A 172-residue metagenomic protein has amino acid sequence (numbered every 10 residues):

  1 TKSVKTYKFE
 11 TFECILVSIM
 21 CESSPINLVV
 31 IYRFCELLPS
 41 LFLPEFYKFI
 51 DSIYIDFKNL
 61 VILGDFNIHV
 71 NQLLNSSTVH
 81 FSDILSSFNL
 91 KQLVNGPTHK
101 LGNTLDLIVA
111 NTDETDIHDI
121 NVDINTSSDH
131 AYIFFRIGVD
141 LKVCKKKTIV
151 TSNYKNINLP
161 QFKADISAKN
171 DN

Functional and structural regions predicted by a protein language model:
T1-S24, N121-D123: Structured beta-strand-rich core segments of catalytic domains in phosphoester-bond hydrolases
T1-T6, E36-L37, I149: Short, polar/flexible loop-turn hinges at active-site or ligand-entry regions and domain interfaces
E10-I15, R33-F46: Active-site beta-loop-alpha junctions of metal-dependent nucleic acid enzymes, especially the RNase H-like/DDE
T11-L16, T104-D106, D129-F134: Short hydrophobic/aromatic beta-strand or adjacent loop that forms the aromatic wall/cage of a ligand/substrate-binding
S18-S23, T112-N172: Surface polyanion/phosphate-binding segment centered on an Asp-His-Pro turn
P25-E36, V61-L63, R136: Active-site-proximal beta-strand elements of phosphoester/diester hydrolases
R33-C35, N67-H69, E114-T115, D140-K142: Short, solvent-exposed loop/turn segments at secondary-structure junctions
P44-D113, A164-D171: Metal-dependent phosphoesterases centered on the DNase I-like endonuclease/exonuclease/phosphatase
